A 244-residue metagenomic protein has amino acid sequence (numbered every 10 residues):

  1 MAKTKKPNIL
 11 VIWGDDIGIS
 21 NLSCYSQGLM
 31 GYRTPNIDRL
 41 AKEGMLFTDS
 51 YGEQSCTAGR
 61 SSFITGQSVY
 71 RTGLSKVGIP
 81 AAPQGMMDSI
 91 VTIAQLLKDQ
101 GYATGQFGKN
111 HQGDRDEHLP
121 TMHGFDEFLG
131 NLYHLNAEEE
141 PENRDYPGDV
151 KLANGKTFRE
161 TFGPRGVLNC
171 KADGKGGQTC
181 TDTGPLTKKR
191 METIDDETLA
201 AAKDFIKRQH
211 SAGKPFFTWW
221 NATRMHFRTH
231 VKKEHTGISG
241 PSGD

Functional and structural regions predicted by a protein language model:
M1-D244: Formylglycine-dependent sulfatase
